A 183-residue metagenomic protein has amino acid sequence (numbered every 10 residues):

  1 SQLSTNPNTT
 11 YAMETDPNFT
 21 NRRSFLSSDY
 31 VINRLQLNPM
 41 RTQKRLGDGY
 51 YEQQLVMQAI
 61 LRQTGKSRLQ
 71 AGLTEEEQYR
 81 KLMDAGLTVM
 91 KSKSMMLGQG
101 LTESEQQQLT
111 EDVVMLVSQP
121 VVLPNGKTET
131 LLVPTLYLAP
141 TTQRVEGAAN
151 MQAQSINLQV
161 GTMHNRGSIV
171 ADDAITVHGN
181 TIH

Functional and structural regions predicted by a protein language model:
S1-H183: Binding/recognition "hotspot" determinant
